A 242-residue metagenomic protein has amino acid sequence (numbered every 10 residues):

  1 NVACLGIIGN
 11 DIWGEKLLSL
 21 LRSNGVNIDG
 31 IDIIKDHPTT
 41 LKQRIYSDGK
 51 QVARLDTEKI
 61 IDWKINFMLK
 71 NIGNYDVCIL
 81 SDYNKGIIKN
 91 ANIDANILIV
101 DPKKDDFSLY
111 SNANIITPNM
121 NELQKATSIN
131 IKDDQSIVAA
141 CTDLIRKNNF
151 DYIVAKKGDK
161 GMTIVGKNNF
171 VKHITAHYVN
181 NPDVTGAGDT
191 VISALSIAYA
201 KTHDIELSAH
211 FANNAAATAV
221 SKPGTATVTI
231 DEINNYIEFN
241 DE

Functional and structural regions predicted by a protein language model:
N1-V77, T227-E242: Conserved N-terminal subdomain of the carbohydrate kinase-like
A3-C4, K42-R44, R54, I79 (+6 more regions): Structured core elements
G6, D82-N84, P102-K104, M120 (+10 more regions): Active-site proximal loops enriched in glycine and acidic residues that flank catalytic Cys/His/Asp and coordinate
L21, Q43, C78-S81, M162 (+4 more regions): Buried hydrophobic positions in well-ordered alpha/beta secondary-structure cores of metabolic enzymes
D48-I60, T117-A126, H203: A polyampholytic, Gly/Pro-enriched intrinsically disordered region
L55, A126-T127, V165, A219 (+1 more regions): Residues that scaffold the ATP/ADP-binding catalytic core of kinase and kinase-like folds
Y83-K85, N90-V171: Conserved phosphate/ATP/ADP-binding segment of small-molecule kinases
D151, H177-N240: Conserved post-catalytic alpha-helical subdomain immediately downstream of the catalytic base and nucleotide-binding
